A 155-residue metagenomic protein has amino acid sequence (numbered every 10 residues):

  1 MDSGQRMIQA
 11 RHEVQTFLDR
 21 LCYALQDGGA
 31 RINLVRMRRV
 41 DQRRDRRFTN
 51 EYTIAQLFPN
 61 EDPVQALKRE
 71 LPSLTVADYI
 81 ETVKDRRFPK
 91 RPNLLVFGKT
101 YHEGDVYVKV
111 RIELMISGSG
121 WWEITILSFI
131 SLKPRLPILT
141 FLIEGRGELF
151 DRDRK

Functional and structural regions predicted by a protein language model:
M1-R91: Compact soluble domain cores
D27, V96, H102, I143-G145: Intrinsically disordered, low-complexity segments enriched in small/polar residues
E70-G120: Functional cores of ribonucleases/endoribonucleases
D105-V106, I112-K155: Enriched for short, Lys/Arg-rich terminal
